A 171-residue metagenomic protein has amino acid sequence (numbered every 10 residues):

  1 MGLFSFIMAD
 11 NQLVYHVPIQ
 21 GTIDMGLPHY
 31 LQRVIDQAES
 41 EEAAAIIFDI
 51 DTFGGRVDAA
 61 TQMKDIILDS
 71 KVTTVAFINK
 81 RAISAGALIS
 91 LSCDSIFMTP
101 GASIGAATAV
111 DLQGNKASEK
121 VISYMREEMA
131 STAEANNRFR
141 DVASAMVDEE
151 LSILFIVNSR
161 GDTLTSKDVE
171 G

Functional and structural regions predicted by a protein language model:
M1-S5: Bacterial N-terminal signal peptides
F6-G171: Soluble extramembrane regions of membrane proteins in the secretory/endomembrane system
